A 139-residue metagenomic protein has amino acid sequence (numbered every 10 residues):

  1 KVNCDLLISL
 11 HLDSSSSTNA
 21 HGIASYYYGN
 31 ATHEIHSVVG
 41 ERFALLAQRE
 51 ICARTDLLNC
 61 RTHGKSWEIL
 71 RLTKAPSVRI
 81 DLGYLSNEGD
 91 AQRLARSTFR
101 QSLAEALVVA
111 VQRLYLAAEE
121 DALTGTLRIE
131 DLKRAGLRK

Functional and structural regions predicted by a protein language model:
K1-K139: Active-site-proximal helix/loop segments of hydrolytic enzymes
